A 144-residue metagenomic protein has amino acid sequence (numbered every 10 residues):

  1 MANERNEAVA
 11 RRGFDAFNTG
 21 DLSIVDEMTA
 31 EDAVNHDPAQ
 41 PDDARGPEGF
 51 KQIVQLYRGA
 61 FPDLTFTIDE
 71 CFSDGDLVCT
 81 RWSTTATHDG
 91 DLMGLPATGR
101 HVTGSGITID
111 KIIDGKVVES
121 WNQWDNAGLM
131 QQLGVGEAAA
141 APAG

Functional and structural regions predicted by a protein language model:
M1-G144: C-terminal and inter-domain tail/linker signature
